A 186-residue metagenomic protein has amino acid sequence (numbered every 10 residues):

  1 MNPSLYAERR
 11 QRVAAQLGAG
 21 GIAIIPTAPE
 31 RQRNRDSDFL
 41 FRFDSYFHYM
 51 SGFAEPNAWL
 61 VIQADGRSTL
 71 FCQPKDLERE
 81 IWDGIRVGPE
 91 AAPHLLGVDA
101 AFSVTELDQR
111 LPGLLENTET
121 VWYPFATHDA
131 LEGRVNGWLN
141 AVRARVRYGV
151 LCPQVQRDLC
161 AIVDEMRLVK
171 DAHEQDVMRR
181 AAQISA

Functional and structural regions predicted by a protein language model:
M1-A186: A composition/biophysics-driven feature that prefers long, compositionally simple stretches
